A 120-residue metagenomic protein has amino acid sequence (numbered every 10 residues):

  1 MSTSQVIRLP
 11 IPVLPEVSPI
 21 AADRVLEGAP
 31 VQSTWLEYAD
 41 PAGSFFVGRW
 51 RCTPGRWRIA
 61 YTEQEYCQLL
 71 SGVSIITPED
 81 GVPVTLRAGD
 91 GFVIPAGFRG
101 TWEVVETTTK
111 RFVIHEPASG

Functional and structural regions predicted by a protein language model:
M1-S44: A short, N-terminal "cap"/entry segment at the start of jelly-roll beta-barrel domains of the cupin/DSBH fold
V6, V47-R49, Y66, G91-V93: Conserved hydrophobic/aromatic beta-strand scaffold that supports enzyme active sites
G43-Y61, P95-A96: Conserved short histidine dyad/triad with adjacent acidic residue
C52, Y61-I76: Short, conserved beta-strand element in jelly-roll/cupin
I59, I76, K110-F112: Short hydrophobic/aromatic-rich beta-strand segments that constitute the beta-sheet cores of beta-sandwich/beta-barrel
D80-A96: Short acidic-glycine-tyrosine-enriched beta hairpin
A88, A96-S119: Ligand-binding loop in jelly-roll beta-barrel domains
